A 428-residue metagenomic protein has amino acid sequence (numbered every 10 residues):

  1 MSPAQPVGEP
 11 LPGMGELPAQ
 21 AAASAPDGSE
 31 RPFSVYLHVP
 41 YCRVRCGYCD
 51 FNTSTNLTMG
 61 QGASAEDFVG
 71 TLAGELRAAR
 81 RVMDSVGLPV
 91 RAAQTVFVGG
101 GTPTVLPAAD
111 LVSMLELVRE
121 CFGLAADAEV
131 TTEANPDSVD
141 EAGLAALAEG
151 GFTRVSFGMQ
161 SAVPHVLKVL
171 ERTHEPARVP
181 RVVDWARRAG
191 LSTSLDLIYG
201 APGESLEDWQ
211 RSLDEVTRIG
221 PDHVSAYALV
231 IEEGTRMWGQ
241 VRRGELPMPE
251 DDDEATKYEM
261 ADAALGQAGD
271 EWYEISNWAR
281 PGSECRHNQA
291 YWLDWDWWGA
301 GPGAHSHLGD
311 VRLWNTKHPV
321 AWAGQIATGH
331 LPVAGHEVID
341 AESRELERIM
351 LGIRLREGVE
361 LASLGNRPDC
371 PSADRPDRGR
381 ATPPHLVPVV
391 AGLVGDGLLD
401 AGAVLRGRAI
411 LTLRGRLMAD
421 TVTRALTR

Functional and structural regions predicted by a protein language model:
M1-Y36, R43, V90, A401: Flexible, acidic/Gly-rich N-terminal and inter-domain linker regions that tether and position cofactor-handling modules
L17-A25, S29-S34, N52-S85, R91-R380: C-terminal scaffold of the Radical SAM
H38-T53: Local cysteine-cluster metal-coordination motifs and their immediate loop/turn environment, predominantly Fe-S cluster
D374-G395: Short amphipathic alpha-helical interaction segments
V394-R406: A short, conserved structural fragment
R406-T412: Minor-groove-contacting beta-hairpin "wing" of winged helix-turn-helix DNA-binding domains
L413-R428: Short, amphipathic alpha-helical interaction segments positioned at domain boundaries
